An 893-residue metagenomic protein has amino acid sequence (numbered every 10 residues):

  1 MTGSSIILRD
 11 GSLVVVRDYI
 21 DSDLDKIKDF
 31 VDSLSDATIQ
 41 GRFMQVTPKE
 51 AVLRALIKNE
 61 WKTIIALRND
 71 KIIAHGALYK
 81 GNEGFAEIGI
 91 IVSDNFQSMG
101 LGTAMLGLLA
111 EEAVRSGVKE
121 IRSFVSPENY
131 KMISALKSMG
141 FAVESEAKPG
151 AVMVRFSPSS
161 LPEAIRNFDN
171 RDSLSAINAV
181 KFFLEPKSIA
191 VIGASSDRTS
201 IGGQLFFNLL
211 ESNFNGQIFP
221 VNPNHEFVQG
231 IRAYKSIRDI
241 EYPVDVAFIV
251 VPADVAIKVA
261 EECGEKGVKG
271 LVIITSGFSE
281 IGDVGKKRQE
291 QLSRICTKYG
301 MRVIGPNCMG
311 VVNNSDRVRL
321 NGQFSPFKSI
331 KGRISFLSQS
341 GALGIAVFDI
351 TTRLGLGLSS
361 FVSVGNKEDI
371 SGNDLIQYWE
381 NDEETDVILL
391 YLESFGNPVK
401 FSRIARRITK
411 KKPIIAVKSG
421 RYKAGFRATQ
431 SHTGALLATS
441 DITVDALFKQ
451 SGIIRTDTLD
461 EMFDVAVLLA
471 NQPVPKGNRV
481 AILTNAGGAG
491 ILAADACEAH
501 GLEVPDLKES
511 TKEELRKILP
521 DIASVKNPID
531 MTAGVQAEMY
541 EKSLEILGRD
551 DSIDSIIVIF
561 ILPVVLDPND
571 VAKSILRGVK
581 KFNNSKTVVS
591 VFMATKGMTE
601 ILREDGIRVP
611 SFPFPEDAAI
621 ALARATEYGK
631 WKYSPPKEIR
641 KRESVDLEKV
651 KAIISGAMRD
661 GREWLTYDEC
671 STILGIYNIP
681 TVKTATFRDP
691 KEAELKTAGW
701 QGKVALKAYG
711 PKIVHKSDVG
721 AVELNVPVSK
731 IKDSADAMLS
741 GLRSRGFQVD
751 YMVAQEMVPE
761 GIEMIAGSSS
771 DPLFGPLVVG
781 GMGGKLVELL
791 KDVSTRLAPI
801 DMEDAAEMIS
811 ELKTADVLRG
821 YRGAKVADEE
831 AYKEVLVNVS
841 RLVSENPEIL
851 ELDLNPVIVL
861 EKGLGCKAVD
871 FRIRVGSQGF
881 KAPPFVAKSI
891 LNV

Functional and structural regions predicted by a protein language model:
M1-S175, A179-V180: Long, contiguous binding/interaction regions
S159-V893: Catalytic-core regions of core metabolic enzymes, especially those transforming organic acids/acyl-group intermediates
